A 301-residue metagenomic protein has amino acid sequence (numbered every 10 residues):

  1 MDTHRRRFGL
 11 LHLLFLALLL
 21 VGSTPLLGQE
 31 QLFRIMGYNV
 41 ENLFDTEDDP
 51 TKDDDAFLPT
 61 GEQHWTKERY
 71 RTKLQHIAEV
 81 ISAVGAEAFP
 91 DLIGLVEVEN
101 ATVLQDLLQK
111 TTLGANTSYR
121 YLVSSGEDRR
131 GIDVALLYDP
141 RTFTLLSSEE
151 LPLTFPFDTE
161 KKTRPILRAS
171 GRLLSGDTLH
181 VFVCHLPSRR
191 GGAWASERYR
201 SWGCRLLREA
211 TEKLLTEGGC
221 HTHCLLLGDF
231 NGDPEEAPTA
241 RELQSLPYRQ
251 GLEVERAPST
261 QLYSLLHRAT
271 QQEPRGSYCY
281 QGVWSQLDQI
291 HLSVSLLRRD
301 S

Functional and structural regions predicted by a protein language model:
L11-G22: Bacterial N-terminal signal peptides
L26-N116, R120-I132, R205: N-terminal, active-site-proximal structural segment of metallo-dependent hydrolase catalytic domains
E41, E99, P187, F230-D233 (+1 more regions): Catalytic metal-binding/acid-base residues of hydrolase active sites
T51-D54, L174-D177, V181-Y199: Active-site His/acidic residue clusters
P59-E68, F89-V96, V123-S124, F155-P156 (+4 more regions): Second-shell loop/turn segments in exported
V98-L186: Structured beta-strand-rich core segments of catalytic domains in phosphoester-bond hydrolases
K161, E212-L225, N231-S301: Metal-dependent phosphoester-hydrolase catalytic domains
E197-G219: A long, amphipathic alpha-helix that forms part of the scaffold/cap immediately adjacent to metal-dependent active
